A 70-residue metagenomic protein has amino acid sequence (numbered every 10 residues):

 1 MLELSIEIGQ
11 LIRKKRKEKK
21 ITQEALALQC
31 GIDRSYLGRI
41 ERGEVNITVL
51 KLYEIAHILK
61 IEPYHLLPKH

Functional and structural regions predicted by a protein language model:
M1-E7: A detector for short, charged/polar N-terminal pre-domain segments
Q10-A25, E54, L59: Short basic helix-loop element that most often maps to the first helix and adjoining turn of HTH DNA-binding modules
K20-R39: Short alpha-helical DNA-recognition segment
Y36, N46, H65: Residues in the helix-turn-helix
E41, K51, L59: DNA major-groove recognition helix of helix-turn-helix
E44-E54: Short, basic-rich loop-to-helix N-cap that marks the start of a DNA-contacting helix
K60-H70: Short C-terminal boundary/hinge segments that cap the last helix of small helical domains
